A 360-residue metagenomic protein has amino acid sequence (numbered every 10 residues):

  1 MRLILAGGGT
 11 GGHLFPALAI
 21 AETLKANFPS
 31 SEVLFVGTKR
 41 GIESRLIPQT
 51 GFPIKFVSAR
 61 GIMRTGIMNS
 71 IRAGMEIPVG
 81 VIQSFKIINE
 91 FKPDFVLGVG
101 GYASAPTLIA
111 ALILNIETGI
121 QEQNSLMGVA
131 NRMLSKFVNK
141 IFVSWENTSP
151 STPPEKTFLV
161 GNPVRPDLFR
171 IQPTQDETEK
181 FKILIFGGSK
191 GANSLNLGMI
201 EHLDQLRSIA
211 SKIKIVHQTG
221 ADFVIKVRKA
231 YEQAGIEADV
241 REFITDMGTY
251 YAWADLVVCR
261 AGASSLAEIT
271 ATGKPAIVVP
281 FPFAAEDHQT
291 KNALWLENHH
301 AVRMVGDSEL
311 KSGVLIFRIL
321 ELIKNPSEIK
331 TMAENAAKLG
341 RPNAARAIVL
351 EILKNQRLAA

Functional and structural regions predicted by a protein language model:
L3-G8, N27-E76, A221-F223, S308: Conserved nucleotide-sugar phosphate-binding/catalytic loop shared by glycosyltransferases and other
G41, L46, T50, P173-V257 (+3 more regions): Donor-nucleotide binding loops and adjacent catalytic segments primarily of GT-B fold Leloir glycosyltransferases
P53, L112-I171: Active-site-proximal region of nucleotide-activated glycan assembly enzymes, centered on histidine/acidic-rich loops
Q83-V96, A103-G119, R132-K136: Glycosyltransferases and closely related glycan-assembly transferases that use nucleotide-activated donors
P93-F95, A252-L266, K274-P275: Acidic donor-binding loop of glycosyltransferase active sites
C259, P275-E286: Short hydrophobic beta-strand element within catalytic cores of glycosyltransferases and related nucleotide-activated
E328-P342: A short, well-ordered alpha-helix in the C-terminal region of glycosyltransferases
R341-A360: C-terminal alpha-helical cap of glycosyltransferases
